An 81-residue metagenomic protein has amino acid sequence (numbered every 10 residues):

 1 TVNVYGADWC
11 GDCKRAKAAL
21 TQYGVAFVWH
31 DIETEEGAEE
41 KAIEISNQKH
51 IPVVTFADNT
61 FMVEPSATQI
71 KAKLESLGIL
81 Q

Functional and structural regions predicted by a protein language model:
T1-N3, A26-V28, D58-T60: Short active-site oxyanion
T1-Y23: Local sequence-structure signature of Cys/Sec-based thiol-disulfide redox active-site neighborhoods
G11, E36-G37, Q69: Short alpha-helical
V25-E39: Thiol-based oxidoreductase modules, predominantly thioredoxin-like and allied folds used for disulfide exchange
E39-I45, L74: Short amphipathic alpha-helix with an adjacent loop that forms part of the alpha/beta core around
I45-V54: Structural micro-motif
F56-Q81: Non-catalytic, surface beta->alpha helical segment in thiol-disulfide oxidoreductase systems
